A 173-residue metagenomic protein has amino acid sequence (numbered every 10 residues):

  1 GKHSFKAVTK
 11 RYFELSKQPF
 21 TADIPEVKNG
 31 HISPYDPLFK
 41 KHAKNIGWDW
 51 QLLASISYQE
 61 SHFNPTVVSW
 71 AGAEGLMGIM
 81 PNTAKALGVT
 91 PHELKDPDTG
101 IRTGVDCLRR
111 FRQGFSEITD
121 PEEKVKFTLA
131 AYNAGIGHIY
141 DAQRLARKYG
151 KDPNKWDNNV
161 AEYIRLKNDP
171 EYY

Functional and structural regions predicted by a protein language model:
G1-L15: Extended ligand-binding regions for polar small-molecule ligands
Y12, Q18-Y173: Catalytic glycan-binding domains that act on GlcNAc-containing polysaccharides
